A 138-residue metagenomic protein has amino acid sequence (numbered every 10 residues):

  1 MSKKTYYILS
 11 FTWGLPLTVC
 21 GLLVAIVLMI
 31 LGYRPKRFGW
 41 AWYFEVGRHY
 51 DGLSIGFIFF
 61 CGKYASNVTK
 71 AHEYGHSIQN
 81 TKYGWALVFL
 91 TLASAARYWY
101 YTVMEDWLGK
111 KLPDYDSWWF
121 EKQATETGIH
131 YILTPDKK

Functional and structural regions predicted by a protein language model:
K3-R37, A41, E45-H49, F89-K138: Metalloprotease/metallohydrolase-associated module, dominated by Zn2+-dependent proteases
W40-S66: Active-site scaffold of zinc-dependent metalloenzymes
K63-Q79: Short alpha-helix carrying the canonical HExxH Zn2+-binding catalytic motif
Y74-L92: Catalytic Zn2+-binding segment of zinc metalloproteases
